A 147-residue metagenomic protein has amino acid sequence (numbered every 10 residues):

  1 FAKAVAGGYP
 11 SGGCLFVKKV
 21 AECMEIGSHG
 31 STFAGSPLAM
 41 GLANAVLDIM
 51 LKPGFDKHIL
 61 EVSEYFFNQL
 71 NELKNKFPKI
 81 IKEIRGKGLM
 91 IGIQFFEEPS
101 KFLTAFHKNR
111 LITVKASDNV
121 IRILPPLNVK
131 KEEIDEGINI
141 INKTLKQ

Functional and structural regions predicted by a protein language model:
F1-Q147: Conserved N-terminal phosphate-binding loop of PLP-dependent enzymes in the Aspartate aminotransferase
